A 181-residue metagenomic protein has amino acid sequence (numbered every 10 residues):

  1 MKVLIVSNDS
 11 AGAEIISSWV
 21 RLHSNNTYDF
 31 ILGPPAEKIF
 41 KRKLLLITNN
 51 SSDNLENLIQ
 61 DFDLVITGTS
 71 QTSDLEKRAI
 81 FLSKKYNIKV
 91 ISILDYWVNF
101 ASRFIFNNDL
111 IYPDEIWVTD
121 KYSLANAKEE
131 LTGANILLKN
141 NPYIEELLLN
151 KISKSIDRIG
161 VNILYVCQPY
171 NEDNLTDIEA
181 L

Functional and structural regions predicted by a protein language model:
K2, I159-L164: Charged active-site motifs of nucleotide-sugar-dependent glycosyltransferases
L4-L149, V166-D173: Active-site and donor-binding regions of nucleotide-sugar-utilizing enzymes
L149-I159: A short helix/loop element that forms part of the nucleotide-sugar donor recognition site in Leloir-type
N171-L181: Short, flexible/disordered intra-domain loops and linkers
